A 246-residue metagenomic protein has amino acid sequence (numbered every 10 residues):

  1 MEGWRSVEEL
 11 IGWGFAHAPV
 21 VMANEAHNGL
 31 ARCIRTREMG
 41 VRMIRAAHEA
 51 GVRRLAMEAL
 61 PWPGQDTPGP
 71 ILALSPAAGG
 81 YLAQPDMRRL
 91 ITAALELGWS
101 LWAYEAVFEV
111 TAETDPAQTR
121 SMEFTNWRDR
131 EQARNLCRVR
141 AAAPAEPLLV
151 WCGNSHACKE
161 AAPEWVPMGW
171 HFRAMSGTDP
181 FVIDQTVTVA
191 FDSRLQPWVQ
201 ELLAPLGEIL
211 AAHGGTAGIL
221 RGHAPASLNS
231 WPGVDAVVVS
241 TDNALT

Functional and structural regions predicted by a protein language model:
M1-T246: Compositional signal for N-terminal targeting/processing segments
